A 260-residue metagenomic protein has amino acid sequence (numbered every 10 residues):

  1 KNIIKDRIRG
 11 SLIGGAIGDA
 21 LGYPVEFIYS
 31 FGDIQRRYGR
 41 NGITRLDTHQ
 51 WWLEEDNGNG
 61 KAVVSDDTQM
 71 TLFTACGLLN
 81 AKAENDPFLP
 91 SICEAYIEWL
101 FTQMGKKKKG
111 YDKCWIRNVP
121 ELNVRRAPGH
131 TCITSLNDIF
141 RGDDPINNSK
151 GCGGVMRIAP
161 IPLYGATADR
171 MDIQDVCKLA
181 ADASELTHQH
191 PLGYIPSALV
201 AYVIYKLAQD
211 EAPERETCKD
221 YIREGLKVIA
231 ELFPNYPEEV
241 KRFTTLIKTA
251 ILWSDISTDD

Functional and structural regions predicted by a protein language model:
K1-D260: Structured, active/binding-site neighborhoods that engage oxygen-rich ligands
